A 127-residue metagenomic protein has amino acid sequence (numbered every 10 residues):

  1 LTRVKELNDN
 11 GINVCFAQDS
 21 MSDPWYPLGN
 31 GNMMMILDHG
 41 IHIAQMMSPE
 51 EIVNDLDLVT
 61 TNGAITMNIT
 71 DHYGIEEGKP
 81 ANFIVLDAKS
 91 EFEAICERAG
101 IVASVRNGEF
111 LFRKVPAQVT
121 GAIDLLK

Functional and structural regions predicted by a protein language model:
T2-V85: His/Asp/Glu-enriched, well-ordered alpha-helical/loop segment that forms or immediately abuts the divalent-metal
E77-K127: C-terminal cap of metal-dependent C-N hydrolases
